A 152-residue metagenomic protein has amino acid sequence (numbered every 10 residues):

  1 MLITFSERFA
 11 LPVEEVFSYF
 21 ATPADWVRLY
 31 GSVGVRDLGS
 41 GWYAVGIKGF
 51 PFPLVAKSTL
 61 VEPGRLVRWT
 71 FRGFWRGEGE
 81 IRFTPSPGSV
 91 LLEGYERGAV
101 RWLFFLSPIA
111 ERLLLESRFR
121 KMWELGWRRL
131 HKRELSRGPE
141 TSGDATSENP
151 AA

Functional and structural regions predicted by a protein language model:
M1-G39, A151-A152: Hydrophobic ligand-binding cavity/cleft-lining segments
M1-R8, S86, Y95, K132 (+1 more regions): Hydrophobic-ligand-binding modules of eukaryotic lipid transfer/binding families
E7, W26, S58, W69 (+2 more regions): Polar/charged side chains located within well-ordered beta-strands of beta-rich proteins
A10-E14, T59-G64, R82-L91: A short, structured loop/turn motif at beta-sheet edges
F17-Y19, G34-R36, E62, R68 (+3 more regions): Intrinsically disordered, low-complexity regions enriched in Ser/Pro/Gly/Gln/His and often acidic
A24-E78, P87, L125-G138, N149-P150: Glycine-rich portal/gate segments that line the openings of hydrophobic small-molecule binding cavities
F71-L125, G138-P139, G143-D144: Beta-strand/loop substructures that line and gate deep hydrophobic ligand-binding cavities in soluble
